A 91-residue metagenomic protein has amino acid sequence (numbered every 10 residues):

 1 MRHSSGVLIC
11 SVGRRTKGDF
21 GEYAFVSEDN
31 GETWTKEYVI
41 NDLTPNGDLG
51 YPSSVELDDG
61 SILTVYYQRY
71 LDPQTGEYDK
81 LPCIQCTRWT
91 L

Functional and structural regions predicted by a protein language model:
M1-L91: Asp-box/BNR beta-propeller blade signature and adjacent active/binding-site loops in extracellular glycan-interacting
